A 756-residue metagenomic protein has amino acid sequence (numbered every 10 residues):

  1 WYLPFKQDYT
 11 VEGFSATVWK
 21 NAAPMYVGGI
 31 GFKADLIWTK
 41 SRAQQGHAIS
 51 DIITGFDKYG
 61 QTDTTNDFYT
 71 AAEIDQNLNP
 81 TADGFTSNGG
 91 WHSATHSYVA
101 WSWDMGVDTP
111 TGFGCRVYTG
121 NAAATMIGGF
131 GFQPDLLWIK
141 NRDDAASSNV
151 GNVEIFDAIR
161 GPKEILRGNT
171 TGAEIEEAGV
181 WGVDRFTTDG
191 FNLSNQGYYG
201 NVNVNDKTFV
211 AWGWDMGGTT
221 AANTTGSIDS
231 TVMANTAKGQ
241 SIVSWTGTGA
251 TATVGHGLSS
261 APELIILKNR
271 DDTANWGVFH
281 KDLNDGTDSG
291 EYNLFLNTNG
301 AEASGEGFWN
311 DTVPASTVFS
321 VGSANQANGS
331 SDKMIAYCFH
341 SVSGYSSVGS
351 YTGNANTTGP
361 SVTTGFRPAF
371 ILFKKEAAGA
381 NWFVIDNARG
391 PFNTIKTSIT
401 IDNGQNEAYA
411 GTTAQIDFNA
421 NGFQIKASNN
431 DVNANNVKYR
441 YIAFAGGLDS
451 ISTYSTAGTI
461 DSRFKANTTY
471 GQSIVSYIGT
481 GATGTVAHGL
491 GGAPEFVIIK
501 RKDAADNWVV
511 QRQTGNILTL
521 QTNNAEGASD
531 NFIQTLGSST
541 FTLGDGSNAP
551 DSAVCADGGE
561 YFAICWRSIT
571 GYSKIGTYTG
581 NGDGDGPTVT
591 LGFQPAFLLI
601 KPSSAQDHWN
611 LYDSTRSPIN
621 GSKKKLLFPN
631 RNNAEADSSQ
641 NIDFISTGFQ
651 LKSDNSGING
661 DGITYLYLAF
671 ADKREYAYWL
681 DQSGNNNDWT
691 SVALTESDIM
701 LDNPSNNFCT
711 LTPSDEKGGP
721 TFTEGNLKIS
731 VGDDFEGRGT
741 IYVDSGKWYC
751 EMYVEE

Functional and structural regions predicted by a protein language model:
W1-K747, Y753-E756: Surface-exposed molecular-recognition determinants
